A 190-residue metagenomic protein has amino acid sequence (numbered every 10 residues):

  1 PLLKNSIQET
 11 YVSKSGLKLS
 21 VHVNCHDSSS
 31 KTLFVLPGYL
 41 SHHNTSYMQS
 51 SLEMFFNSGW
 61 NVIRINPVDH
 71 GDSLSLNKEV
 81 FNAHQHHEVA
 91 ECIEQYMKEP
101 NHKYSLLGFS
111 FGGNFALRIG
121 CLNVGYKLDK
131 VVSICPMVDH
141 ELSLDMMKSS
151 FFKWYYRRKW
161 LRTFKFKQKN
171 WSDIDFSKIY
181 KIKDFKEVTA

Functional and structural regions predicted by a protein language model:
P1-S28: N-terminal cap/lid segment of alpha/beta-hydrolase-fold proteins
E9, F34, I63, S105-L107 (+1 more regions): Hydrophobic/aromatic beta-strand patches that form the interior of the parallel beta-sheet core in alpha/beta enzyme
S15, N44, N82-H86: Phosphate/oxyanion-binding active-site loops and adjacent basic polyanion-contact surfaces
N24-S75: Short, surface-exposed "cap/lid" segments of acyl-processing enzymes
Q49, E53, A90, E94 (+1 more regions): Short, hydrophobic alpha-helix immediately C-terminal to the catalytic nucleophile
M54, V68-S105: Catalytic nucleophile-loop/oxyanion-hole region of alpha/beta-hydrolase and closely related hydrolase-like folds
S58-W60, H102, K127: A generic structural motif
S105-A190: Alpha/beta-hydrolase-fold enzymes
